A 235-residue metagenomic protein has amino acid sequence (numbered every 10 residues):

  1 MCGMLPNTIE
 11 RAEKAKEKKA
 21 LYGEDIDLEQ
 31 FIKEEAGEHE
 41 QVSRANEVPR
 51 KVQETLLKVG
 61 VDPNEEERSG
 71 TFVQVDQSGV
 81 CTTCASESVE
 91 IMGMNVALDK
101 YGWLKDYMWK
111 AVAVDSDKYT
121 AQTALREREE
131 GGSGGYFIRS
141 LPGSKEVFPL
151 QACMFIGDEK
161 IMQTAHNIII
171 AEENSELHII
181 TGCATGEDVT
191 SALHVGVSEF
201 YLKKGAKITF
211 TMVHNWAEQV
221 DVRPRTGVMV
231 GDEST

Functional and structural regions predicted by a protein language model:
M1-T235: Glycine-rich and polybasic anion-binding loops at the starts of cofactor/ligand-binding domains
